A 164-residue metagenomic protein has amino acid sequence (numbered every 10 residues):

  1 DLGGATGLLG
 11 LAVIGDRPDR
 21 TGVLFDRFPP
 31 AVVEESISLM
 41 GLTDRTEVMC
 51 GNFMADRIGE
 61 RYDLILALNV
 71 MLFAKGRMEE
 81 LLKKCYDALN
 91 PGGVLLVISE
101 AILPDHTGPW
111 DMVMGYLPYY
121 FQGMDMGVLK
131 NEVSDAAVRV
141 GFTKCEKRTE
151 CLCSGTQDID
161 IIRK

Functional and structural regions predicted by a protein language model:
G7-F53: Class I SAM-dependent methyltransferase SAM/SAH-binding core
M54-I65: A short acidic, Gly/Pro-enriched loop at the edge of an enzyme's catalytic core that lines a small-molecule cofactor
D63-R77: A short SAM/SAH-binding and catalytic strip from SAM-dependent methyltransferases
E79-P91: A short glycine-rich, Lys/Arg-flanked "PGG" loop and its adjoining helix->strand segment in the class I
G92-E100: Conserved beta-strand signature within the Rossmann-like core of class I S-adenosyl-L-methionine
T107-G123: Short, glycine-/aromatic-enriched active-site segment of Class I SAM-dependent methyltransferases
M124-G141: Short alpha-helix
G141-K164: Core SAM-dependent methyltransferase catalytic element
